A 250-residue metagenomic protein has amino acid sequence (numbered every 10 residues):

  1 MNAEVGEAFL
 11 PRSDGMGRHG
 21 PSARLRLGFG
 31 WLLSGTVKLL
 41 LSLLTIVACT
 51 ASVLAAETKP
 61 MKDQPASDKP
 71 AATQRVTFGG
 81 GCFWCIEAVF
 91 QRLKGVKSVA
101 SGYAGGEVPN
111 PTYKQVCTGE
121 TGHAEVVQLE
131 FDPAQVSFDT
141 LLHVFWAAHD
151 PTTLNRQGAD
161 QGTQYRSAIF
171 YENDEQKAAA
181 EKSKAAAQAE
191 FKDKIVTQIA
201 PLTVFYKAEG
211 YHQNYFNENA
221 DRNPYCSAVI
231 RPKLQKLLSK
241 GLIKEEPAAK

Functional and structural regions predicted by a protein language model:
M1-A3, S34, V53: Glycine-centered signal
M1-G6, H19: Short, low-complexity, charge-dense intrinsically disordered segments
V5-G6, L25, A134: N-terminal leader/targeting signatures
G6-E7, P11-R12: Positively charged N-terminal leader segments that act as targeting/secretion signals
R12, R18, R24-R26: Basic polycationic patches enriched in arginine
L39-L43, C49-K250: Flexible coil/turn and secondary-structure edge motifs
